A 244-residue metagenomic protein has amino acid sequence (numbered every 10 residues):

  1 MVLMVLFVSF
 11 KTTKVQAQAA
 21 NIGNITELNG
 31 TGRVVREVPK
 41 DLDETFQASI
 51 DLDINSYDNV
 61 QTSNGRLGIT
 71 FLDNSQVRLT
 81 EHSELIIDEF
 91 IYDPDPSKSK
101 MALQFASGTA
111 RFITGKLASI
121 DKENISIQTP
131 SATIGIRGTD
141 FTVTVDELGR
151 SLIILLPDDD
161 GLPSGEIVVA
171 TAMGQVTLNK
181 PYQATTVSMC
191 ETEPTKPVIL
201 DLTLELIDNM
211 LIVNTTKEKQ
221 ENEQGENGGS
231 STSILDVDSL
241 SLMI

Functional and structural regions predicted by a protein language model:
M1-A20, D43-S49, S63, T80 (+3 more regions): C-terminal interaction modules
L3-T12, N55-V60, T109-I113: Short, charged, low-hydrophobicity "junction" segments
Q16-R33: Short N-terminal segments immediately surrounding and downstream of signal-peptide cleavage
G32-L42: Short beta-strand segments and strand-loop junctions that repeat across beta-rich extracellular domains
V35-E37, T70, V168-A170: A generic structural motif
K40-V77: N-terminal, post-signal-peptide region of Sec/Tat-exported proteins
V60-I69, R78-A132, P157, P163-I167: Short, small-residue-rich packing micro-motifs
